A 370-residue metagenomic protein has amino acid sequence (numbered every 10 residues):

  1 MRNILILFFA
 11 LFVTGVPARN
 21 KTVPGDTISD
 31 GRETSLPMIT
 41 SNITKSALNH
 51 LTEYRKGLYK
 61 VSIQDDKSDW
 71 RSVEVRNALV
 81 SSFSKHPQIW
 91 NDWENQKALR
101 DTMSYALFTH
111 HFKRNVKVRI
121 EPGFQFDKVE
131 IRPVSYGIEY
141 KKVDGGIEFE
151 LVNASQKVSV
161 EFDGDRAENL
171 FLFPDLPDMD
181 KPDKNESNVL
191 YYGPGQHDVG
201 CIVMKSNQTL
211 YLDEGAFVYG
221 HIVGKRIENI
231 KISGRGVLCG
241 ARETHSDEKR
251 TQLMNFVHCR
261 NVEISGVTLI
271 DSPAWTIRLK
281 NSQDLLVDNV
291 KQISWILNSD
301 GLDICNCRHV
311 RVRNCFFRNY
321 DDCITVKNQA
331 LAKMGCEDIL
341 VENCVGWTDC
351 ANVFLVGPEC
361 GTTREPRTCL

Functional and structural regions predicted by a protein language model:
M1-T22, T27: Bacterial Sec-dependent N-terminal signal peptides
R19-L370: Extracellular/periplasmic carbohydrate-active domains that bind, remodel, or depolymerize complex polysaccharides
